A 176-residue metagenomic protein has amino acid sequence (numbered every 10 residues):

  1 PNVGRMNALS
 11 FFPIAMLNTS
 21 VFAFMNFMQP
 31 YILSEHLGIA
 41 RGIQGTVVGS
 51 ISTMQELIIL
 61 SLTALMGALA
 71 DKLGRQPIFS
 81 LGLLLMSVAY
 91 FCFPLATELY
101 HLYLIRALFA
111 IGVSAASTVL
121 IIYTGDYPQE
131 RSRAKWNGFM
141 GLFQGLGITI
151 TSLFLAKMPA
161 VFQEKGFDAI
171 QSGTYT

Functional and structural regions predicted by a protein language model:
N2-H36, A107: Pair of pore-lining "gating" transmembrane helices in MFS-fold secondary transporters
M16, Y100-A115: Hydrophobic core of transmembrane alpha-helices in multi-pass small-molecule transporters, especially MFS/SLC-type
G49-G67: Central cavity-lining transmembrane alpha-helices of secondary-active solute carriers, predominantly the Major
L84-T97: C-terminal ends and interior cores of transmembrane alpha-helices in multi-pass membrane transporters/permeases
A115-Q129: Intracellular juxtamembrane helix-capping segments at the cytosolic ends of symmetry-related transmembrane helices
N137-A160: Glycine-rich segments within core transmembrane alpha-helices of 12-TM secondary carriers
A160-T176: A membrane-interface helix-boundary motif in multi-pass transporters
